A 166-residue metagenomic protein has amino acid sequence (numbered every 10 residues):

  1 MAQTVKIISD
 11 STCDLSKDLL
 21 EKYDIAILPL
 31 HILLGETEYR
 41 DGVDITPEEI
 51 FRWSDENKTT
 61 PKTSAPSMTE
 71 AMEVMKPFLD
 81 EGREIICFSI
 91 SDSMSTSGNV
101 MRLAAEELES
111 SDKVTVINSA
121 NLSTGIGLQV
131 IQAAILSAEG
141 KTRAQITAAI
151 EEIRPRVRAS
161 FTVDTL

Functional and structural regions predicted by a protein language model:
M1, M72-I85: Glycine-rich phosphate/diphosphate-binding loops that line cofactor/substrate pockets in enzymes
V5-A65: N-terminal glycine-rich anion-binding loop in soluble enzyme alpha/beta folds
T63-E73: Glycine-rich, highly charged phosphate/nucleotide-binding loops
E84-S91, T115-N118, Q132: Short glycine-rich or small-residue beta-strand-to-loop segments that form or flank ligand, phosphate, metal/Fe-S
S89-E109, L128-Q132: Short Gly/Thr/Asp-enriched flexible loops that form oxyanion-binding sites at enzyme active sites
A105-G125, T142-T147: Short, acidic/small-residue loops that bind anionic groups at enzyme active sites
A120-A138: Glycine-rich phosphate-binding/hydrolytic loop that grips phosphoryl groups
I135-L166: Internal, active-site/partner-interface "lid" segment
